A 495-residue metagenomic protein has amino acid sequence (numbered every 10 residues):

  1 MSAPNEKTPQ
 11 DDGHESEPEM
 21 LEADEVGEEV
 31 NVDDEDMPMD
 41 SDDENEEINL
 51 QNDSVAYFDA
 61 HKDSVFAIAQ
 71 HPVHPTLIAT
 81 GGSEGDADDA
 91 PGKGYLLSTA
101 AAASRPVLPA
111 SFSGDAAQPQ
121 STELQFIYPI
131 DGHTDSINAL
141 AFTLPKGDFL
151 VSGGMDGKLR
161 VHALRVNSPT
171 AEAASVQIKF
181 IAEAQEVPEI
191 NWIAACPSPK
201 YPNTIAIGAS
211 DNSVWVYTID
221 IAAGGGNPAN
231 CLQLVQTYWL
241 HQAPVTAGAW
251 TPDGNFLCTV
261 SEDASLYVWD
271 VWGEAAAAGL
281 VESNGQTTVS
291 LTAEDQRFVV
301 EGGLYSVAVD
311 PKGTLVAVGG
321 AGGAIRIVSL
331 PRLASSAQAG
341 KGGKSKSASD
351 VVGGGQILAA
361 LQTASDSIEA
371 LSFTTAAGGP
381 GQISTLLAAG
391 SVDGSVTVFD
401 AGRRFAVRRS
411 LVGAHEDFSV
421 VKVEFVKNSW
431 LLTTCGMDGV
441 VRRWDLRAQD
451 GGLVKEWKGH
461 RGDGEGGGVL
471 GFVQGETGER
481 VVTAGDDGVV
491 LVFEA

Functional and structural regions predicted by a protein language model:
M1-V55: Acidic, serine/threonine-rich intrinsically disordered low-complexity regions
M39-S64, Q118-P129, C231, V289-T292 (+1 more regions): A short helix->beta-strand "capping" segment at the edge of beta-propeller domains
Y57-G94: Beta-strand-rich domains and repeat architectures in extracellular enzymes and scaffolds, especially beta-propellers
D63-A69, T134-F142, Q185-S198, Q242-W250 (+4 more regions): Canonical WD40 repeat/beta-propeller blade segments in eukaryotic WD-repeat proteins
P75-A79, G147-V151, K200-A206, G254-C258 (+6 more regions): Structural hallmark of WD40 beta-propellers
G81-G85, A90, G153-D156, G208-D211 (+6 more regions): Conserved strand-to-loop turn within each blade of WD40 beta-propeller repeats
G94-S98, L159-L164, V214-I219, L266-D270 (+4 more regions): WD40-repeat beta-propellers
V473-A495: Blade-level signature of beta-propeller repeat domains, shared across WD40, Kelch, NHL, RCC1 and BNR/Asp-box propellers
